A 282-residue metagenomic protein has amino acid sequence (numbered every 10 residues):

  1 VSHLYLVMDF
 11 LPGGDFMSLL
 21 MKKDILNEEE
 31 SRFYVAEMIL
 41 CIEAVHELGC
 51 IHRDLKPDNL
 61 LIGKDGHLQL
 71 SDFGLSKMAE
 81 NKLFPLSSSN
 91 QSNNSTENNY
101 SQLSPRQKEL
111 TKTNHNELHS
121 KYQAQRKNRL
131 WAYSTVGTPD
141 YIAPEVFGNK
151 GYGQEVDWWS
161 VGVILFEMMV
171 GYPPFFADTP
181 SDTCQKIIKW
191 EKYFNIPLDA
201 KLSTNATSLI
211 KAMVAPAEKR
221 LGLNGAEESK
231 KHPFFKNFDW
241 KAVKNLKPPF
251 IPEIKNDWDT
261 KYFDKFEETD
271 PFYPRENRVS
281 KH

Functional and structural regions predicted by a protein language model:
S2-D15: Conserved short submotifs of the Hanks-type protein kinase catalytic core that shape the nucleotide-binding pocket
M17-L26: AlphaC helix of the protein kinase catalytic domain
Y34-V35: Activation segment signature within eukaryotic-like protein kinase domains
L40-C50: Protein kinase catalytic-loop region centered on the HRD/HxD motif
F84-A124, G222-H282: C-terminal regulatory tails of eukaryotic serine/threonine kinases
K127-W131, E145-E155: Conserved end of the kinase activation segment
